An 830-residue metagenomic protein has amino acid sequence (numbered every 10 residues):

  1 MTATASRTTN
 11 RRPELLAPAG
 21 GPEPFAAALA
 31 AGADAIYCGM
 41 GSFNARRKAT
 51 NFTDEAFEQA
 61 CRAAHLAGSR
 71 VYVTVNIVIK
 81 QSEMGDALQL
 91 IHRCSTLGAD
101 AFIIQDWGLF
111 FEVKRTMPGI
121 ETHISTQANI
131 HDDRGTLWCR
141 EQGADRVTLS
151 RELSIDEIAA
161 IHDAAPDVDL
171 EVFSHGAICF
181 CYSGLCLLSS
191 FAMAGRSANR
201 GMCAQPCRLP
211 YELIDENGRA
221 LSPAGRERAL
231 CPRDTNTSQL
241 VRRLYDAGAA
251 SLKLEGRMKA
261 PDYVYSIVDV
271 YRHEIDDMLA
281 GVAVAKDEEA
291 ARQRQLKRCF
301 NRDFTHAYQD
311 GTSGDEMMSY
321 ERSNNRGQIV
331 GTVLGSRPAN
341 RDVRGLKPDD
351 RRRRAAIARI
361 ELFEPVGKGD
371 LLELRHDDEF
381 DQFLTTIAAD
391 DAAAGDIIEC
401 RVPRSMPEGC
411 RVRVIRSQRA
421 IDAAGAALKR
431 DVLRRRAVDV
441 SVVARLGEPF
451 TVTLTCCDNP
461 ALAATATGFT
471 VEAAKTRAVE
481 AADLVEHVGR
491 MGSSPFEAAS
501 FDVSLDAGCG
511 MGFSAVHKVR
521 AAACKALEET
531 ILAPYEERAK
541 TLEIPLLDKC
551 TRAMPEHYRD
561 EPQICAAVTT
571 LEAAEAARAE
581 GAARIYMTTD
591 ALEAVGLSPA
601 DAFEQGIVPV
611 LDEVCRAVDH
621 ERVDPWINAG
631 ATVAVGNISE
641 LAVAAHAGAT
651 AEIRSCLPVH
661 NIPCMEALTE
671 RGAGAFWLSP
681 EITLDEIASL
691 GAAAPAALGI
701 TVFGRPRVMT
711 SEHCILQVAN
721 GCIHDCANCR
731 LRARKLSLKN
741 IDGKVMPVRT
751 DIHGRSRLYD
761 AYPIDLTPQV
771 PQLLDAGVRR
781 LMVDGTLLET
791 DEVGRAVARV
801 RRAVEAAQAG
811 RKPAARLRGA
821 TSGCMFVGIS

Functional and structural regions predicted by a protein language model:
T2-A30, A35-S42, A60-C61, A67-I77 (+6 more regions): Surface-exposed amphipathic alpha-helical tracts and adjacent flexible/coil segments at the periphery of soluble enzymes
R47-E58, A63-A64: A phosphate-binding glycine/aspartate-rich beta-alpha loop in the early core of alpha/beta enzymes
H131: Active-site PLP-lysine loop of aminotransferase-like
